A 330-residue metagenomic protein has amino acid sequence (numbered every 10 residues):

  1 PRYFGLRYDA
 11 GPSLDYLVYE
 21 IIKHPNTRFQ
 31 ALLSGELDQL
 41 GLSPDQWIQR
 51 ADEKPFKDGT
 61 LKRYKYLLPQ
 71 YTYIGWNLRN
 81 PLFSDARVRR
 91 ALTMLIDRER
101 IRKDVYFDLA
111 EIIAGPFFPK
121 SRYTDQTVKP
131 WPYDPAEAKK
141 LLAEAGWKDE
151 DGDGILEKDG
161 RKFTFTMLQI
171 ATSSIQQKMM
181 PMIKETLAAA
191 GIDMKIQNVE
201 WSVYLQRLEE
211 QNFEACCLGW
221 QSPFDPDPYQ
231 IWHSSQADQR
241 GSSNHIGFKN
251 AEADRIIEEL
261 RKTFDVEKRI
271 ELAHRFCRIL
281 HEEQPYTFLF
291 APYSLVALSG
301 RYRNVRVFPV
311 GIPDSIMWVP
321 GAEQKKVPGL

Functional and structural regions predicted by a protein language model:
P1-T27, Q49-Q70, F107, G146-D151 (+2 more regions): Aromatic-rich, solvent-exposed beta-strand/loop patch
P1-Y8, R28, P135-L141, Q169-I183: Bilobed "Venus flytrap"/periplasmic-binding protein-like clamshell domains and structurally analogous long
R2-L6, R79-V88, K148, T263: Short helix-loop capping/hinge motifs at secondary-structure junctions, enriched in acidic/polar residues
R2-R50, P181-E185, D193-E200: Ligand-site clamp/hinge motif
D15, E36-D38, D58-T60, S84-R89 (+5 more regions): Loop/turn elements at helix/coil->beta-strand transitions in domains of secreted/extracellular proteins
V18-I21, A31, D38-L42, R63-K65 (+8 more regions): Structural recognition of the beta-strand scaffold that forms the well-ordered cores of secreted hydrolase catalytic
S43-F56, S222-D227: A ligand-binding cleft/hinge motif common to bilobed small-molecule-binding domains
K65, Y71-T72, A91, L95-K129 (+3 more regions): Detector for C-terminal structural segments
